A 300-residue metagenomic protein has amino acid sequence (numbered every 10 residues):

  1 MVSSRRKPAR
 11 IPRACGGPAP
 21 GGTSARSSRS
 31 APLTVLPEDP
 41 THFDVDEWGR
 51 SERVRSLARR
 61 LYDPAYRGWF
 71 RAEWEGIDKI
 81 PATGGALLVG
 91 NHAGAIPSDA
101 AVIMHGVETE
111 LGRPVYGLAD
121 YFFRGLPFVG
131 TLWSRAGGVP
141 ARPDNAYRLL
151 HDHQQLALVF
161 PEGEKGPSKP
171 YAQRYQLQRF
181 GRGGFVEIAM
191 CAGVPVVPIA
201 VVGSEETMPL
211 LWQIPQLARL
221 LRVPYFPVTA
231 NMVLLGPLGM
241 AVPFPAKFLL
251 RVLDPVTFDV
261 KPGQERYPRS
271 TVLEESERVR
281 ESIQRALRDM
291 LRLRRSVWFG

Functional and structural regions predicted by a protein language model:
R5-G106, E110-D144, I214, P243 (+2 more regions): Membrane-anchoring hydrophobic helices of lipid-metabolizing enzymes
S24, Q173-R266: A cross-family acyltransferase "interaction/gating" segment
L87-V89, L158-F160, R251: Structural motif
V89, S134-A146, P170-G183, L234-G236: Short acidic (Asp/Glu) patches
L118-D120, F160, I199: Generic beta-sheet signal
L132, R148-L149, E187-C191: Hydrophobic/aromatic ligand-binding patch that stacks against planar heteroaromatic rings of cofactors or nucleotides
H151, M240-G300: C-terminal terminal-subdomain/extension
